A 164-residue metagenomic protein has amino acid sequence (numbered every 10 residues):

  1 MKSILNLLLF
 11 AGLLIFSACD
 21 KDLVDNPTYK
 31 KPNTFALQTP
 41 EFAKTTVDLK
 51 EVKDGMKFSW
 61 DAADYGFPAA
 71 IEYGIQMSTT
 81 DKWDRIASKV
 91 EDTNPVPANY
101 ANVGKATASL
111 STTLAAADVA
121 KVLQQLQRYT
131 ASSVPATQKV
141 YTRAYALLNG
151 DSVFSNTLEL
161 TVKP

Functional and structural regions predicted by a protein language model:
K2-T45, G150-D151, N156-P164: Bacterial Sec-dependent N-terminal signal peptides
C19-V24, F58-A62, T79, D84: Long, polar/Ser/Thr-enriched low-complexity segments that form simple helices or flexible linkers at protein ends
E51-P68: Conserved aromatic anchor
W60, I75, T142-A144: An aromatic-rich alpha-helical recognition segment common to small helix-rich domains
A63-N99: Solvent-exposed loop/turn segments flanking beta-strands in beta-repeat/beta-sandwich domains
D84-Q127: Exoplasmic/lumenal beta-rich domain surfaces
Y129-F154: Beta-strand-rich modules
